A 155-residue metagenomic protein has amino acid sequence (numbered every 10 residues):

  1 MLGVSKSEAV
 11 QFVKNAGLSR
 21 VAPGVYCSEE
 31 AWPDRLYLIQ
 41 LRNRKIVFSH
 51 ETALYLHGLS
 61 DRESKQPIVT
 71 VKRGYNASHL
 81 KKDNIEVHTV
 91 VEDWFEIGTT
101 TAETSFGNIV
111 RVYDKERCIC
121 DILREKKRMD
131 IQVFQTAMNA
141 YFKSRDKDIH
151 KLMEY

Functional and structural regions predicted by a protein language model:
M1-L2: Polyanion-binding surface elements
E8, V13, V21, V25-E154: Nucleic-acid-binding surface
A16: Glycine-centered, phosphate/nucleic-acid-interacting loop/turn motifs that mediate DNA/RNA or nucleotide
